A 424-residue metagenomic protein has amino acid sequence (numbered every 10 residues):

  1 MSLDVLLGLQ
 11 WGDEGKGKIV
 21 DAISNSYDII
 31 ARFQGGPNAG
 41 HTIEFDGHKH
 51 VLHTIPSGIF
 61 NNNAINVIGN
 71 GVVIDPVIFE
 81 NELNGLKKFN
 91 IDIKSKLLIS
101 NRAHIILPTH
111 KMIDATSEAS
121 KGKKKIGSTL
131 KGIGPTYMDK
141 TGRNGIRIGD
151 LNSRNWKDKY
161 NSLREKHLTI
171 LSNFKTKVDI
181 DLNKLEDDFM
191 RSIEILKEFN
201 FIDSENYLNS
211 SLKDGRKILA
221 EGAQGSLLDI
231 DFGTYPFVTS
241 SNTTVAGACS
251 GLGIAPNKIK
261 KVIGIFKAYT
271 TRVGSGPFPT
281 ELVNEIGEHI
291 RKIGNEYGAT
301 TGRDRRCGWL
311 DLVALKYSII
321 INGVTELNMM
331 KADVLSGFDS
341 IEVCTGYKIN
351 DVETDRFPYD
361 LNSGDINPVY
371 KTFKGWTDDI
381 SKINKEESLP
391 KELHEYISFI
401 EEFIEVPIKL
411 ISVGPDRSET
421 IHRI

Functional and structural regions predicted by a protein language model:
M1-I424: Non-transmembrane, aqueous-exposed alpha-helical and coiled segments at domain scale
